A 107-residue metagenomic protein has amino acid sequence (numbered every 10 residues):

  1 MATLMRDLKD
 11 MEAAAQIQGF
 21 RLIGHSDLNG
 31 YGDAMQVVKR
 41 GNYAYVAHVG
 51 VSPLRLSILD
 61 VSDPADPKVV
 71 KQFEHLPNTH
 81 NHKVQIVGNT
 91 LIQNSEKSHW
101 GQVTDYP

Functional and structural regions predicted by a protein language model:
M1-P107: Feature marking well-ordered beta-strand scaffolds used for ligand recognition
